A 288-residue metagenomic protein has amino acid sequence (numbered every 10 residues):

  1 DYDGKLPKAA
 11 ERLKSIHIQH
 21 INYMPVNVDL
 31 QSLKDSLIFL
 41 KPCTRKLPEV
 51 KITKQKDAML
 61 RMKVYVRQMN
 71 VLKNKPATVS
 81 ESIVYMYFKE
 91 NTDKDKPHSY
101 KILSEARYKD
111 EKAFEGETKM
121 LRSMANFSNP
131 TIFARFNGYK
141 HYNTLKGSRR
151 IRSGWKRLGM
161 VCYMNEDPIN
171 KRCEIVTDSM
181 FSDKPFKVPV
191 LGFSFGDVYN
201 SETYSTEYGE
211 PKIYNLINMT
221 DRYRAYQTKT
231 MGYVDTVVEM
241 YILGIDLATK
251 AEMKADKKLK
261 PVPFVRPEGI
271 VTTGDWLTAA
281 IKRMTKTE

Functional and structural regions predicted by a protein language model:
D1, N27-S32: Short beta-strand segments within Ig-like beta-sandwich modules, predominantly Fibronectin type-III
Y2-A9: Short, surface-exposed beta-strand/beta-hairpin micro-motifs centered on an aromatic residue
R12-I16: Exposed beta-strand face motif in extracellular beta-rich ectodomains
H17-V28: A short, solvent-exposed loop/turn motif at the edges and junctions of modular extracellular/periplasmic domains
L37-E288: Surface-exposed, low-complexity/disordered segments and acidic/polar micro-motifs at processing/linker regions
